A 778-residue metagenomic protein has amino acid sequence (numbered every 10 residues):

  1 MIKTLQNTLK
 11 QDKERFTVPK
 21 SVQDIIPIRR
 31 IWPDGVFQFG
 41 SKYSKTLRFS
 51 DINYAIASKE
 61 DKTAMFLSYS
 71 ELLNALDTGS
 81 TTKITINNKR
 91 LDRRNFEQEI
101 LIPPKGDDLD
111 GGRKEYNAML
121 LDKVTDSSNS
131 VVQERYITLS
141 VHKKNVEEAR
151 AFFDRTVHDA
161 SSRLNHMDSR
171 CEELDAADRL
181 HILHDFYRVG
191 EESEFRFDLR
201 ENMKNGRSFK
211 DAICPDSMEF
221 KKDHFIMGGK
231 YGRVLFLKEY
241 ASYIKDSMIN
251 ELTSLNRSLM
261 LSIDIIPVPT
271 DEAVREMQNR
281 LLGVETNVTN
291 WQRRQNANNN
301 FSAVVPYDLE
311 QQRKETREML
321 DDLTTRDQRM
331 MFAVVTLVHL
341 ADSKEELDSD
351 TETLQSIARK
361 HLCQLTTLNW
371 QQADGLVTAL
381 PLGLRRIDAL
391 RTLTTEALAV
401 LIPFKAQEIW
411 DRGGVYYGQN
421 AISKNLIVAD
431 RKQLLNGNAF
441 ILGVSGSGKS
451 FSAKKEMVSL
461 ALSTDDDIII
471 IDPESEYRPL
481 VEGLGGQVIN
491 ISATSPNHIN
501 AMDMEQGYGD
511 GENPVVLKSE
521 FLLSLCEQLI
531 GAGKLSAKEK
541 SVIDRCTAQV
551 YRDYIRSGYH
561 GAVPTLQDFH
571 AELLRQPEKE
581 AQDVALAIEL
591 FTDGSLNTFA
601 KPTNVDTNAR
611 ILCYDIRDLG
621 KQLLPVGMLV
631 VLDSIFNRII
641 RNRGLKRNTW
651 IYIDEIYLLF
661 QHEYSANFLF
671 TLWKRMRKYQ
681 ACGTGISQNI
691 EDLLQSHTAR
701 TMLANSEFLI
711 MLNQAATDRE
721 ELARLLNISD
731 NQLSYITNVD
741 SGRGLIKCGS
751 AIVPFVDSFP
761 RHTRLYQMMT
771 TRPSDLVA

Functional and structural regions predicted by a protein language model:
M1-F404: Extended, folded cores of ATP/NTP-driven motor/assembly subunits in large transport and secretion machines
I52, K59-T78, K89, T253 (+10 more regions): P-loop NTPase motor domains
I441: Hydrophobic anchor at the beta1->P-loop junction of P-loop NTPases
K449: Conserved lysine of the Walker
S452: Hydrophobic positions on the alpha1 helix immediately C-terminal to the Walker A/P-loop
S459-I469: Post-Walker A helix-loop "phosphate-sensing" segment adjacent to the P-loop in P-loop NTPases
G485-I489, T698-M711: A short helix-turn-beta junction within AAA+ P-loop NTPase domains corresponding to the substrate/partner-engaging
L726-A778: Conserved P-loop NTPase
